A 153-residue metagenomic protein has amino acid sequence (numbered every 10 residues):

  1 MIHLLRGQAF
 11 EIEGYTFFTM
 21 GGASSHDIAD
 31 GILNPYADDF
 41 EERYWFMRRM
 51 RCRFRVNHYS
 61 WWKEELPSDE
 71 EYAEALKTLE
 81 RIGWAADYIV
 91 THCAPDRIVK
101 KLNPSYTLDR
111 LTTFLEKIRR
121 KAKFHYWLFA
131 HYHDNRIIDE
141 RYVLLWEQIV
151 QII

Functional and structural regions predicted by a protein language model:
M1-L5: Glycine/small-residue-rich loop that forms an oxyanion/phosphate-binding "nest" at active or ligand-binding sites
R6, M20, T91-H92, F129-H131: Short His-Asn-centered micro-motif
Q8-A9, E80: Short secondary-structure boundary/capping segments
A9-T19, Y88, I138-V143: Beta-strand-turn-beta hairpins that frame and shape the catalytic cleft of phosphate-ester-processing enzymes
F10, S24-S25, H133: Short, flexible micro-motifs
I12, W84, A122-K123: Generic structural microfeature
Y15-S105: Active-site-proximal loop/helix segment associated with metal-binding centers of metalloenzymes
A94-I153: Conserved beta-sheet core of the metallophosphoesterase superfamily
